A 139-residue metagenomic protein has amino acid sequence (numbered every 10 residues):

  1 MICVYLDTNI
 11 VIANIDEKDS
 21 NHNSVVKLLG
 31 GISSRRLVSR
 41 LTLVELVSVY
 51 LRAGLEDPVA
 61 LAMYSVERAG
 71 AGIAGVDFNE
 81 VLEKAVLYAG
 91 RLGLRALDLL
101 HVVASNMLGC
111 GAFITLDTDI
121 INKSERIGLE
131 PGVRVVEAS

Functional and structural regions predicted by a protein language model:
M1-C3, M107-S139: Acidic, PIN/NYN-like endoribonuclease modules and their adjacent C-terminal/linker elements
M1-V38, R52-L61, S139: Short, well-structured N-terminal submotif of metal-dependent ribonuclease cores
V11-I12, L43, I120-I121: A generic structural signal for short hydrophobic patches within well-formed alpha-helices
H22, L43, M63, L82-A85: A general structural signal for well-ordered alpha-helical segments in protein cores
G54-V76: Helix-adjacent hinge/juxtasegments
G72-F78, R134-S139: Short acidic-hydrophobic, aromatic-tinged amphipathic segments that line or gate anion-handling sites
I73-N122: Active-site neighborhoods of divalent-metal-dependent phosphate/nucleic-acid chemistry enzymes
